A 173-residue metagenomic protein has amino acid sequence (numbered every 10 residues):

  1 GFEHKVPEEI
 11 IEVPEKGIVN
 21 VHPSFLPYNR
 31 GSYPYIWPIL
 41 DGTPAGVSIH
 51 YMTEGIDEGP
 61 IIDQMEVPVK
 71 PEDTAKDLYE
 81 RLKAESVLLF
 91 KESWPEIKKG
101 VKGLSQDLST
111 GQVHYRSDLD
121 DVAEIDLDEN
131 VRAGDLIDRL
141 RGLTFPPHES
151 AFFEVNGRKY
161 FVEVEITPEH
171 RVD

Functional and structural regions predicted by a protein language model:
F2-H114, V122-E124: Donor/substrate-binding cores of folate-linked one-carbon enzymes
G103-D173: Internal anion-binding site segments
